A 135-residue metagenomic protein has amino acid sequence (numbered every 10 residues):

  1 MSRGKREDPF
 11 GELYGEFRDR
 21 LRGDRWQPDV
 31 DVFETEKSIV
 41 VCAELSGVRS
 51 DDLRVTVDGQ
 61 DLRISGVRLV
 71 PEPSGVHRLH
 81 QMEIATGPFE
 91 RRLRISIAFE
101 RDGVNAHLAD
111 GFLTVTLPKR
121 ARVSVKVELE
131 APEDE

Functional and structural regions predicted by a protein language model:
M1-C42, R63-S65, L69-S74, E133-E135: N-terminal leader/pre-domain low-complexity segments
T35, D58, H107-A109: Structural motif
S38, D61-R63, P88, F112: Structural motif
I39-L45, T114-V115: Short, well-ordered beta-strand segments enriched in hydrophobic/aromatic residues
R49-H77: Core FKBP-type peptidyl-prolyl cis-trans isomerase
R49-R54, R94-S124: Beta-rich strand-turn-strand
E72-R92: An anionic, turn-rich surface loop/hairpin at beta-sheet edges that serves as a generic interaction/coordination patch
R122-E135: Intrinsically disordered, low-complexity terminal tails
